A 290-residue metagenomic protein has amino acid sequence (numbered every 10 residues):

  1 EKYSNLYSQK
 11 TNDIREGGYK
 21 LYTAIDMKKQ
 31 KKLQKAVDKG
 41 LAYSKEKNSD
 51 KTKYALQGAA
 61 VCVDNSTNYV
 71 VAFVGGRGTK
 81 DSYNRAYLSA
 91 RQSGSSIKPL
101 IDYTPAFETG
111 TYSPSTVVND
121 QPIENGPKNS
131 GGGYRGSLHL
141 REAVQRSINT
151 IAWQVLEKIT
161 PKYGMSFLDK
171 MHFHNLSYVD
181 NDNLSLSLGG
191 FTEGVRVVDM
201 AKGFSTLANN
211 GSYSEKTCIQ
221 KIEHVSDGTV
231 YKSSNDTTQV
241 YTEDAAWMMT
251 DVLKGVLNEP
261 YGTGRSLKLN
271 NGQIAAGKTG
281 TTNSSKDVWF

Functional and structural regions predicted by a protein language model:
E1-Y22, Q30-L41, K45-Y54: Non-catalytic structural connector segments
I14-Y19, S82-R85, N181-G189: Surface-exposed aromatic
Y22-Q30, K53-L56, K80, A90-P99 (+8 more regions): Solvent-exposed, acidic/flexible segments
T23-E46, A60-D64, F73-V74, T79-S89 (+2 more regions): A penicillin-recognizing enzyme superfamily signal
L33, N68, A90-V118, A143 (+2 more regions): Active-site SXXK
Q34, D38-A42, N68, P105-T111 (+8 more regions): Sec-exported extracytoplasmic/periplasmic mature domains
T111-G164, N183, Y213, V225-G255: Conserved catalytic neighborhood of penicillin-recognizing serine enzymes
P127-N129, T160-K202: Mid-domain, small-residue-enriched loop/turn segments at the edges of structured enzyme/sensor domains
